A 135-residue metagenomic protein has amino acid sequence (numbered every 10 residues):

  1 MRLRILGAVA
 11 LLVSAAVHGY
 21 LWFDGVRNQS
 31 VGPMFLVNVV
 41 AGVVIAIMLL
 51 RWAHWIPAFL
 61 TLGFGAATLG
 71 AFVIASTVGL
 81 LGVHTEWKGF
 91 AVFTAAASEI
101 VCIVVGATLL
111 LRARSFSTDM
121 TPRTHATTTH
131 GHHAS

Functional and structural regions predicted by a protein language model:
M1-S135: Membrane-interface extramembranous regions
